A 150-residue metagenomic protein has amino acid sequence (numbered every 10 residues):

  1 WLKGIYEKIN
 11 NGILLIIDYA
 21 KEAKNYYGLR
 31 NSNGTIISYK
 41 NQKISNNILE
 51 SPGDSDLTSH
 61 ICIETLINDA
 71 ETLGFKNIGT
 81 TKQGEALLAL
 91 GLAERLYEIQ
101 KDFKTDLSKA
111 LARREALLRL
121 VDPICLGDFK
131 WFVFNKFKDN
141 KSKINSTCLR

Functional and structural regions predicted by a protein language model:
W1-R150: Long, Lys/Arg- and hydrophobic-enriched amphipathic alpha-helices
